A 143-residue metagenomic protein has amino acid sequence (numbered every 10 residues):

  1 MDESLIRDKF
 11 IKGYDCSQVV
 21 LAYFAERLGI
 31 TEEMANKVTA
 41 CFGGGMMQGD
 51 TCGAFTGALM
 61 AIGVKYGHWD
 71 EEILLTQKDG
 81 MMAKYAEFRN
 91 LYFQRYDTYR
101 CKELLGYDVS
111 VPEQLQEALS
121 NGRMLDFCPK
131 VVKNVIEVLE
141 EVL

Functional and structural regions predicted by a protein language model:
M1-L28: Active-site-proximal helix-loop elements at catalytic-domain edges
S4-I11, C41-D50, S120-M124: A short glycine/serine-rich beta->alpha loop
C16, C52, C101: Short cysteine clusters
L21-A40, Y107-V111: Acidic-glycine-rich active-site phosphate/pyrophosphate-binding loop
A22-E26, M60-G67, E137-E141: Short glycine/serine- and small hydrophobic-enriched flexible loop segments
R27-K37, V64-K84: Phosphate-handling active-site elements
M46-M60: Conserved phosphate/anionic-ligand binding catalytic regions in large, soluble enzymes, centered on
M81-L143: C-terminal binding/interaction regions
